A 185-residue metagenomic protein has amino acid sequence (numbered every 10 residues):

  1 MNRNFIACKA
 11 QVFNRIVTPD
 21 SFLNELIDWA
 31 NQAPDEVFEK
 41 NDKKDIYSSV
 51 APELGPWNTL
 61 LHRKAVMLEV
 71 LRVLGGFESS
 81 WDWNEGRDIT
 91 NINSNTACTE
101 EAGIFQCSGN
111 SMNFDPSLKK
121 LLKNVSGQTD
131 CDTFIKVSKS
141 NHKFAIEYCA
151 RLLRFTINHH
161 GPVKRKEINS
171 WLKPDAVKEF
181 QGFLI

Functional and structural regions predicted by a protein language model:
M1-N2, I185: C-terminal end-of-chain micro-motif
R3-L152: Peptidoglycan-targeting cell-wall enzymes and recognition modules
V50-P56, E167-I185: Amphipathic alpha-helical surface "interface" segments used for docking/oligomerization or membrane association within
S79-D88, H159, V177-I185: Secretory-pathway/luminal and periplasmic proteins that interact with or process carbohydrate-rich
T90, R165-K166: Sparse recognition of residues in long alpha-helices and their boundaries
R151-R165: Acidic, metal/cofactor-coordinating or nucleic-acid-engaging core segments within structured domains
